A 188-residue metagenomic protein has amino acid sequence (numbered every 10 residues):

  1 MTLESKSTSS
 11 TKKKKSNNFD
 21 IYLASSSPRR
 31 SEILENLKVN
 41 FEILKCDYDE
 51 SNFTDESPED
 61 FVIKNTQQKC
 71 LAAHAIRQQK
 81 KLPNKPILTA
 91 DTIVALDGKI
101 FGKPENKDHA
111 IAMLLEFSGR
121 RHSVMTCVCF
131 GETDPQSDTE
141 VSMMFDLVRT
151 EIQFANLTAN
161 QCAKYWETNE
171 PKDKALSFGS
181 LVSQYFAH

Functional and structural regions predicted by a protein language model:
T2-K6, S10-Y22, E35, S57-H188: Anionic-ligand binding patches
N18-L44: N-terminal G-site helix/loop of the GST-like fold
P28, Y48, P135: Short, glycine/serine-rich, charged loops/turns that create anion-binding and catalytic segments at active sites
K45-N52: Short, acidic/turn-prone active-site loops that include or flank metal/cofactor- and phosphate-binding residues
